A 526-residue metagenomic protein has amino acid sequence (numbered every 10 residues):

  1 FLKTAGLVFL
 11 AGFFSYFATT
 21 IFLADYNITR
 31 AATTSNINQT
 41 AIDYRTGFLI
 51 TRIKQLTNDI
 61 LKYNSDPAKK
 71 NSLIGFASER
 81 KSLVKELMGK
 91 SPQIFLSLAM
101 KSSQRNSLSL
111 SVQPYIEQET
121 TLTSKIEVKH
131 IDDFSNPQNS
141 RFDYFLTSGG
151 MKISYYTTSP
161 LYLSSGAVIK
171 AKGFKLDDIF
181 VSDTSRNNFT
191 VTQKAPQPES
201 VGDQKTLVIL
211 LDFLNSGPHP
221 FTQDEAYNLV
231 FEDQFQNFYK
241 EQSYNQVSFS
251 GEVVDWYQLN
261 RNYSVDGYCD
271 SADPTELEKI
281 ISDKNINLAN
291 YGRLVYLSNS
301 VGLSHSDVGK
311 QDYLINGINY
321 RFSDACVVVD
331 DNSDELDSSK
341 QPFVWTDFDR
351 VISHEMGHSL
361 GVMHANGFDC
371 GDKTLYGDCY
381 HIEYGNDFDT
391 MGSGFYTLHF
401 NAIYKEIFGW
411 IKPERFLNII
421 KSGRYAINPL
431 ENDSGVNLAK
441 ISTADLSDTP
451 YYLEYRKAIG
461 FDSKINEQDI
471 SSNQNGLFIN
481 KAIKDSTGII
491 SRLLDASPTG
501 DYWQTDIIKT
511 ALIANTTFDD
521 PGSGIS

Functional and structural regions predicted by a protein language model:
F22-T40: Ser/Thr/Pro/Gly-rich low-complexity linker/stalk segments immediately outside membranes or between
L61-N71, M88: Charged, low-complexity interaction regions
L110-S140: Structural detector for short beta-strands of small beta-barrel domains
S124-E127, L161-N188: Flexible glycine-rich surface loops and low-complexity tracts that mediate binding to linear polymers
G149-Y162: Beta-strand/loop nucleic-acid-binding surfaces
F189-T397: Active-site-proximal segment of zinc-dependent metalloprotease catalytic domains
N245-S248, V253, D312-P342, T346 (+1 more regions): Non-catalytic C-terminal accessory/binding modules of secreted extracellular proteins
V362-A439: A domain-level signal for the mature, folded cores of soluble proteins
